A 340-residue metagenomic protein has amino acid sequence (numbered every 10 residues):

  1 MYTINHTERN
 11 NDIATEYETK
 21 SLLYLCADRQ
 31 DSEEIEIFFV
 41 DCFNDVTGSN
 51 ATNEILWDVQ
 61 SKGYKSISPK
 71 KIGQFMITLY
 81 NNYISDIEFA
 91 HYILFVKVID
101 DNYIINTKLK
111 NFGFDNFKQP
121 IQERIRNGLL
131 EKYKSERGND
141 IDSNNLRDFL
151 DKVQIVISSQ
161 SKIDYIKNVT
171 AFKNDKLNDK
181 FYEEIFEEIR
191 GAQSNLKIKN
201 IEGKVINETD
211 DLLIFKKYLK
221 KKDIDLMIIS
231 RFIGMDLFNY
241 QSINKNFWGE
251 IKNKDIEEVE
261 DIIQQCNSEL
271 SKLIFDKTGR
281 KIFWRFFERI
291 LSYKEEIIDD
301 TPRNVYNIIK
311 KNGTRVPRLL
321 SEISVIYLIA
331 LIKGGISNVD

Functional and structural regions predicted by a protein language model:
M1-R9, Y64-I308, N312, P317 (+3 more regions): Acidic metal-coordinating catalytic centers involved in nucleic-acid phosphodiester chemistry
E8-D12, E16-I77: Catalytic centers of nucleases
K20-A27, S321-V339: Short, hydrophobic/amphipathic alpha-helical patches that form generic packing surfaces within helical domains
E34-E36, E54-W57, E88-Y92, S321-I326: Generic structural motif recognizing short loop/turn segments at the entrances and edges of beta-strands
